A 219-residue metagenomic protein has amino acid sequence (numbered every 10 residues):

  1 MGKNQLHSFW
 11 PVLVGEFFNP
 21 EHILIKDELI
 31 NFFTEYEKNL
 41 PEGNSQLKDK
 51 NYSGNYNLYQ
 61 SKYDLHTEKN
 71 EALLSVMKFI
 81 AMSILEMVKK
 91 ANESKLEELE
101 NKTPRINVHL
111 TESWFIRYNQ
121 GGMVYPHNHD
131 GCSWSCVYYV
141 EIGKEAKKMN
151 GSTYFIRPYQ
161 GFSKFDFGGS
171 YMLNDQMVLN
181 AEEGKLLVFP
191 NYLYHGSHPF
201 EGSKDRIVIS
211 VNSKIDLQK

Functional and structural regions predicted by a protein language model:
M1-K102, M123: Non-heme Fe(II)/2-oxoglutarate
Q5, Y125-P126, H198-G202: Short proline/glycine-enriched turn/loop segments at secondary-structure junctions
W10-V14, S135, R206: Short hydrophobic/aromatic beta-strand or adjacent loop that forms the aromatic wall/cage of a ligand/substrate-binding
F18-P20, Y139-E141, N212-D216: Solvent-exposed residues in well-ordered beta-strands and their adjoining turns, especially edge/terminal strands
E21, Y159, L193: A broadly conserved detector of short glycine/acidic/proline-rich loop/turn motifs that flank catalytic sites and bind
E93-E112, G151: A short coil-to-beta-strand element that immediately follows conserved catalytic motifs
H109-L186: Catalytic core of non-heme Fe(II) oxygenases with the double-stranded beta-helix
F167-K219: Catalytic core of Fe(II)/2-oxoglutarate
